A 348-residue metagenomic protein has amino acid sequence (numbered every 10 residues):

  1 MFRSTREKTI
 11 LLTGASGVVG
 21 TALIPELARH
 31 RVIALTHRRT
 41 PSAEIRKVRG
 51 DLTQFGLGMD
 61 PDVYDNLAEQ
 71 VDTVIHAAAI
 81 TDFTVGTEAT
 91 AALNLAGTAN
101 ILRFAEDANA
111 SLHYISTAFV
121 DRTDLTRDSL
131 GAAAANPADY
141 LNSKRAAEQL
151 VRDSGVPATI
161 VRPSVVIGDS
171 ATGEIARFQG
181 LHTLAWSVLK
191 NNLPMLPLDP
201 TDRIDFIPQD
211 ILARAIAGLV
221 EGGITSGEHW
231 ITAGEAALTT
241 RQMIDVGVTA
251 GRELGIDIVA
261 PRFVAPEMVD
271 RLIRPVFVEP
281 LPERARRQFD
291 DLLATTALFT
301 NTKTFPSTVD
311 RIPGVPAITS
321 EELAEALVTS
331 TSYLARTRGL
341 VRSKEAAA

Functional and structural regions predicted by a protein language model:
K8-R29: N-terminal Rossmann NAD(P)H-binding glycine-rich loop of SDR-like oxidoreductase domains
R46-A96, D107, V120: NAD(P)H-binding glycine-rich loop region in Rossmannoid oxidoreductase-like domains and their noncatalytic homologs
T73-A78, A92, A96-N142: Conserved Rossmann-fold NAD(P)-dependent oxidoreductase catalytic core, especially the SDR/UDP-sugar
G86, T183-I211, A215-L219: A conserved pocket-lining segment of Rossmann-fold NAD(P)-dependent short-chain dehydrogenase/reductase
E148-I175: Conserved beta-loop-beta element that borders a ligand/cofactor-binding pocket
D169-L181, L219-H229: Glycine/proline-rich active-site loop of Rossmann-fold NAD(P)-dependent oxidoreductases
A215-D291, L327-A348: Mid/C-terminal beta-alpha module of Rossmann-like enzyme folds, strongest in SDR-family dehydrogenases/epimerases
T295-A348: Amphipathic terminal alpha-helices
